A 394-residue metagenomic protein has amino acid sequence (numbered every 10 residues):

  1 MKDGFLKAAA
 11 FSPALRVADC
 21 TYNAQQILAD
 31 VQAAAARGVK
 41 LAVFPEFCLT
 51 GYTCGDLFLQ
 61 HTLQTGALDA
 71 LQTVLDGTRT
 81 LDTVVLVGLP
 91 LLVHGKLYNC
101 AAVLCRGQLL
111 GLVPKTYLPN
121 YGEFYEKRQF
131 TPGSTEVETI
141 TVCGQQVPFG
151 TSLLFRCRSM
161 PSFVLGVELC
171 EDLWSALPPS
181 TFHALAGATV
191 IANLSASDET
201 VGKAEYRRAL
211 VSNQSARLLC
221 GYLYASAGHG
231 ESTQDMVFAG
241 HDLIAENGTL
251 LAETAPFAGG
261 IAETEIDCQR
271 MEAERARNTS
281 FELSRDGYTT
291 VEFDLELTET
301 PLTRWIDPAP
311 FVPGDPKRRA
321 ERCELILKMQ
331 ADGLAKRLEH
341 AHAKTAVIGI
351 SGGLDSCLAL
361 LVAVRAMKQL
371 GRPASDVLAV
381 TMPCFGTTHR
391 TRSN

Functional and structural regions predicted by a protein language model:
M1-G349, L360-L361, R365-A374: Enzyme catalytic cores with a strong preference for nitrogen-chemistry domains
Q330, G353, P383: Conserved hydrophobic/aromatic pocket- or pore-lining residues that grip, position, or stack substrates in active sites
A335, P373-S375, F385-N394: Core alpha/beta nucleotide-donor-binding catalytic domains of modification enzymes
I350-S356: Secondary-structure capping and boundary motifs in well-ordered enzyme cores
S356-A359, T388-R390: Short glycine/serine/threonine-rich phosphate/pyrophosphate-binding segments that cradle anionic phosphate groups
A379-T381: Short internal beta-strands
